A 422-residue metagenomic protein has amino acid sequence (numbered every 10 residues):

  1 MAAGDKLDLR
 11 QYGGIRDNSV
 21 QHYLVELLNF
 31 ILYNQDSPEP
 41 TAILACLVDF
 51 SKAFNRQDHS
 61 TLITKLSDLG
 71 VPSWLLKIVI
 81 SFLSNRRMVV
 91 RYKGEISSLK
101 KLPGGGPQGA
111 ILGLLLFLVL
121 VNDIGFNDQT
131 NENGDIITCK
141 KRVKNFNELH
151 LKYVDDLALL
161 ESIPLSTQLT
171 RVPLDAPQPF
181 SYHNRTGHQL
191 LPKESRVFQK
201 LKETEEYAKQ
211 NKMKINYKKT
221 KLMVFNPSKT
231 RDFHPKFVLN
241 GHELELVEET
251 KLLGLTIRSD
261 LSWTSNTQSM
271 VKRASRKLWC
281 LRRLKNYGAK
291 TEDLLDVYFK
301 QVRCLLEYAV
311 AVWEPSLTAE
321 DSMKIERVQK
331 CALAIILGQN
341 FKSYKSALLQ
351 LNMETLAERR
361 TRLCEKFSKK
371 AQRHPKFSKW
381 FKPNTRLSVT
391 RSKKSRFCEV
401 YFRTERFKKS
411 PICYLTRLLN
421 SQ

Functional and structural regions predicted by a protein language model:
M1, L27, D49, L66 (+15 more regions): Mobile genetic element proteins and their domesticated derivatives, centered on retroelements and DNA transposons
M1-A110, L115-L116: Conserved pre-catalytic core of RNA-dependent polymerases
M1-Q11, D36, L114-D175, Y182-N184: Active-site palm subdomain of RNA-directed nucleic acid polymerases
E39-I43, N216-K221, A289-F299: Short amphipathic alpha-helical interface segments
F50-L69, L149, Y153-E205: Catalytic palm subdomain of template-directed nucleic-acid polymerases, centered on the conserved carboxylate motif
G94, V172-L190, Q199-L201, E206 (+1 more regions): Short, conserved micro-motifs composed of acidic
L174-P177, T318-Q422: Short linear motifs embedded in intrinsically disordered, charge-biased segments
G241-V312: Basic, alpha-helical interaction scaffolds
